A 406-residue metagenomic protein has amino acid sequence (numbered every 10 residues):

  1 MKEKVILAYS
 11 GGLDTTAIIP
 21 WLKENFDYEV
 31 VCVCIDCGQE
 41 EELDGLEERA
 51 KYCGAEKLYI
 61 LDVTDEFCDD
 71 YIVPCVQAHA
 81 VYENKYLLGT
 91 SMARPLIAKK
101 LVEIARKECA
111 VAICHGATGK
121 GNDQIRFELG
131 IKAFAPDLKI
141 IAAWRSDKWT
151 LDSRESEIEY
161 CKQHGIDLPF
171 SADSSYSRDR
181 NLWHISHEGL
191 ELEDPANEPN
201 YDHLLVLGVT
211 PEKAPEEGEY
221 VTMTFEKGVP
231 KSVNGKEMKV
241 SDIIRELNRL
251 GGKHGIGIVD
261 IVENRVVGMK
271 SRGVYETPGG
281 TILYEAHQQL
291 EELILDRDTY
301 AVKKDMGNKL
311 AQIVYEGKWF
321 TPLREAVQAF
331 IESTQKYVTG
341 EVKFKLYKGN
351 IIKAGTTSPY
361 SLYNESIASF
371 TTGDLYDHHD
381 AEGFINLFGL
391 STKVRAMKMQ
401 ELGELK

Functional and structural regions predicted by a protein language model:
K2-K406: Nucleotide-activated chemistry modules centered on ATP-dependent adenylation/adenylyltransferase
